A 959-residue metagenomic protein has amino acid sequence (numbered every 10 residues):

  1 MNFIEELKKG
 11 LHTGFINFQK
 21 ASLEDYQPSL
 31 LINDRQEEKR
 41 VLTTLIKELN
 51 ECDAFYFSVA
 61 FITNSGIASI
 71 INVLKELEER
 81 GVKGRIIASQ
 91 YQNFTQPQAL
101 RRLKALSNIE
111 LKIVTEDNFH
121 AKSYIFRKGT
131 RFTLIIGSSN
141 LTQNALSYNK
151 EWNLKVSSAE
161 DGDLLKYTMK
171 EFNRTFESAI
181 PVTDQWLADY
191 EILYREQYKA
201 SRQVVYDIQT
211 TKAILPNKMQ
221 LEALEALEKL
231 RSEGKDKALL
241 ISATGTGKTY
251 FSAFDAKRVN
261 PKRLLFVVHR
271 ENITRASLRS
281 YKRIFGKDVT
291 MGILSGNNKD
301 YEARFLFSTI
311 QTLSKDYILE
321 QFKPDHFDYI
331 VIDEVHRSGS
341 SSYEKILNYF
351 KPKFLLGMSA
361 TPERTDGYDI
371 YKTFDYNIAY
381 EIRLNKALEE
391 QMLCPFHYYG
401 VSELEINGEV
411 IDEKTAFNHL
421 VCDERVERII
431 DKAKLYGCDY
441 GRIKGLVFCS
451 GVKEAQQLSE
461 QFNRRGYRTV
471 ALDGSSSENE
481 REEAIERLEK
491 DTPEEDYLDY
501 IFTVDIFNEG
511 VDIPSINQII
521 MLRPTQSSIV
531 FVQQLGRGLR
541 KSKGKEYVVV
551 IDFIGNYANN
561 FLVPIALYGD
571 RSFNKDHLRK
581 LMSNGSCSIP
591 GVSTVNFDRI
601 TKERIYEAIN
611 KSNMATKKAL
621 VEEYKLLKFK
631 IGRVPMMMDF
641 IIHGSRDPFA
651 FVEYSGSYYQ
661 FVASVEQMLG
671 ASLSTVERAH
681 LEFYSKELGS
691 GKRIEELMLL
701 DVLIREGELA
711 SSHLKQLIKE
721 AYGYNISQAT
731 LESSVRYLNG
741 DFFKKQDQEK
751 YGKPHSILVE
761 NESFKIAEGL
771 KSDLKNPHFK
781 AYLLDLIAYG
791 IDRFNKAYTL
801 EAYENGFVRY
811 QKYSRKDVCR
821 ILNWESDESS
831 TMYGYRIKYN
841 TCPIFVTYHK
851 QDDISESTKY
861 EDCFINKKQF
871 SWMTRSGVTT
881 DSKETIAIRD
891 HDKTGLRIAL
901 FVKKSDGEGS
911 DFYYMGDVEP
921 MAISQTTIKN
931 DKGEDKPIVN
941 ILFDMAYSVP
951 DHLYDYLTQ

Functional and structural regions predicted by a protein language model:
M1-N217, L221: PLD/PLD-like phosphodiesterase catalytic module centered on the HKD motif
E196-K218, L227, R428, K434 (+3 more regions): Long, largely alpha-helical accessory region at the distal end of helicase-like NTP-driven motors
S232-A256, R270: Walker A/P-loop
R275, N298-K299, I318, Q457 (+1 more regions): Conserved helicase ATPase core of P-loop NTP-dependent helicases/translocases
R337-F396: Post-DEXD/H (motif II) to motif III coupling segment of the RecA-like Helicase ATP-binding lobe
I378-L446: Conserved interdomain linker/interface between the two RecA-like ATPase lobes of SF2 helicase motors
S528-Q533, R537-Y568: Conserved segment of the helicase C-terminal RecA-like domain
V662, R678-Y684, R693-L699, E804-D911: Acidic, glycine-rich low-complexity segments with interspersed aromatic residues
